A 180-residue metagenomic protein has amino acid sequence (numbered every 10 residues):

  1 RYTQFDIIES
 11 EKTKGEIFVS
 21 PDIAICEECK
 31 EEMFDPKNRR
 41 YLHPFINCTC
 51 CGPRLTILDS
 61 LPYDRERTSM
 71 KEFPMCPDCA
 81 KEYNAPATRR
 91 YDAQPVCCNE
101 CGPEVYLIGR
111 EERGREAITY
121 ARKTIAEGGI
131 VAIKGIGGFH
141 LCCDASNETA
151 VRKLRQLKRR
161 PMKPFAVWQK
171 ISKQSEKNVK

Functional and structural regions predicted by a protein language model:
R1-N99, P103-Y106, R115: Intrinsically disordered, low-complexity, mixed-charge
G15, R65-R67, A121-R122, R155-K158: A generic local secondary-structure boundary/capping motif
F73-C76, G138-K180: A phosphate-binding glycine/aspartate-rich beta-alpha loop in the early core of alpha/beta enzymes
M75, G129-I130: Residues that mark the start of a beta-strand
C101-E127: N- or domain-start disorder-to-order transition segments that initiate the globular core
I125, V131-F139: Glycine-rich N-terminal segment of FAD-binding domains in flavoprotein oxidoreductases, spanning the beta-loop-helix
A126-G128, P161-M162: Short, well-ordered loop/turn elements at secondary-structure boundaries
